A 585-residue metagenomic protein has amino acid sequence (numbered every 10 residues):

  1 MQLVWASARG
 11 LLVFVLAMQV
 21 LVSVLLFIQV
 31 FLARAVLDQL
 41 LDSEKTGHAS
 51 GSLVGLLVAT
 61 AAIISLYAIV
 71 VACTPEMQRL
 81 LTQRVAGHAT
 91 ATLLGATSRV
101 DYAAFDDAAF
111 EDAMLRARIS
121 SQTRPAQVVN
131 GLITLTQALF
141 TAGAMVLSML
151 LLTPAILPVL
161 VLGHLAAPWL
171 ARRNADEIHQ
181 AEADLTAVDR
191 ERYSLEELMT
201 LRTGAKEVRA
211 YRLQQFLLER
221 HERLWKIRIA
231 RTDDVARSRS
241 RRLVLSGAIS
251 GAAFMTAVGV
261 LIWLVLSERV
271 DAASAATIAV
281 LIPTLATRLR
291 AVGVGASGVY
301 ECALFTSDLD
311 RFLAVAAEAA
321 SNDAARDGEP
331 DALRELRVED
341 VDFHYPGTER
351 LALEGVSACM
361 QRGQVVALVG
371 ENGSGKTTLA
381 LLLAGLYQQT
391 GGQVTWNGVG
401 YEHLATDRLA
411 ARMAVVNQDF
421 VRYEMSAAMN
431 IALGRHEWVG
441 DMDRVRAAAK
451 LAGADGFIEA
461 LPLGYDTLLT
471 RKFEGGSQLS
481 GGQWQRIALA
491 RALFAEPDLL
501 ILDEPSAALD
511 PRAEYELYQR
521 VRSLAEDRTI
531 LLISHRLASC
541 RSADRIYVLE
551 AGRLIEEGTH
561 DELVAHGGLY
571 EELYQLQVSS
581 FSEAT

Functional and structural regions predicted by a protein language model:
Q2-S7, R118-V128, A181, A187 (+7 more regions): An intracellular "coupling" helix at the cytosolic face of ABC transporter transmembrane type-1 domains
R9-C73, V146-A175, A252-G259, L266-A272: Transmembrane helix-loop-helix hairpins at lipid-water interfaces of multipass membrane proteins, especially the type-1
Q83-A126, V188-R231, A303-A314, D466-T467: Extended non-transmembrane interhelical loops and adjacent amphipathic helices of multipass membrane proteins
L213, A257, I278-A314, D443: Cytosolic ends of transmembrane helices, especially the final helix of ABC transmembrane type-1 domains
A384: Helix-to-loop junction immediately C-terminal to a conserved catalytic motif
Q393-T395, A428-E474, Q519, D527 (+1 more regions): ABC ATPase nucleotide-binding domain helical subdomain, centered on the C-loop/LSGGQ "ABC signature"
G476, F494-D498, D527: A short, proline-enriched helix->beta-strand linker immediately N-terminal to the Walker B motif in ABC-type P-loop
Q519, R536, R541-T585: C-terminal portion of ABC ATPase nucleotide-binding domains
